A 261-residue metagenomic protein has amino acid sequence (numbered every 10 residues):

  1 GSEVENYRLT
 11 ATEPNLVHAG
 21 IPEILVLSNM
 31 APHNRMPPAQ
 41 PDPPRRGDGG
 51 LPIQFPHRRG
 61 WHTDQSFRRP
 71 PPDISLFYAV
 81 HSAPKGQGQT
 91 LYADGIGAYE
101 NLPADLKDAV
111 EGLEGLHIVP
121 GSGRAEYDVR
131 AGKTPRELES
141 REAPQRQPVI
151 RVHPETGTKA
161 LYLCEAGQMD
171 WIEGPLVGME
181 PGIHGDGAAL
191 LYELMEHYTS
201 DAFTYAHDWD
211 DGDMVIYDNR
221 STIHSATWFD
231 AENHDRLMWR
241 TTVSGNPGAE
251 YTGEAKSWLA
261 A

Functional and structural regions predicted by a protein language model:
G1-I216, R220-A261: Fe(II)/2-oxoglutarate oxygenase catalytic core
